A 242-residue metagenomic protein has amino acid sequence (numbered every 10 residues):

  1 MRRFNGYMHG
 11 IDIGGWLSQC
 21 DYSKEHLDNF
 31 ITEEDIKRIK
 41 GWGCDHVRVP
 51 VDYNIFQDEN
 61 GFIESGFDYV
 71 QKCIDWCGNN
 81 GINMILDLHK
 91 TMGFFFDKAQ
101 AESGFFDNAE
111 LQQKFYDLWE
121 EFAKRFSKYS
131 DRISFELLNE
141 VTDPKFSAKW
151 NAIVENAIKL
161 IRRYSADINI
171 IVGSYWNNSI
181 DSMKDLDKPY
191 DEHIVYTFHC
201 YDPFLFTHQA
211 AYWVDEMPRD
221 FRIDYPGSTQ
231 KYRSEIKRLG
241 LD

Functional and structural regions predicted by a protein language model:
M1-D28: Boundary/entry segment of secreted carbohydrate-active catalytic domains
M8-I13, H46-P50, I85-D87, S134-L137 (+2 more regions): Structural recognition of the beta-strand scaffold that forms the well-ordered cores of secreted hydrolase catalytic
G14-W16, D52-N54, H89-G93, L138-E140 (+2 more regions): Active-site beta-loop-alpha junctions enriched in small/polar residues
Y22, D97, T207-A210: Short, solvent-exposed loop/turn and secondary-structure capping segments
S23-E25, E59-E64, K145-K149, K184: Short, solvent-exposed loop/turn segments at secondary-structure boundaries
E25-D45, I223-D242: Aromatic- and Gly/Pro-rich amphipathic surface segment
L27-F30, E34-H46, Q57, G61-K90 (+2 more regions): An active-site-proximal structural segment forming one wall of the substrate-binding cleft that immediately precedes
D107-D242: Active-site region of glycoside hydrolase catalytic domains
